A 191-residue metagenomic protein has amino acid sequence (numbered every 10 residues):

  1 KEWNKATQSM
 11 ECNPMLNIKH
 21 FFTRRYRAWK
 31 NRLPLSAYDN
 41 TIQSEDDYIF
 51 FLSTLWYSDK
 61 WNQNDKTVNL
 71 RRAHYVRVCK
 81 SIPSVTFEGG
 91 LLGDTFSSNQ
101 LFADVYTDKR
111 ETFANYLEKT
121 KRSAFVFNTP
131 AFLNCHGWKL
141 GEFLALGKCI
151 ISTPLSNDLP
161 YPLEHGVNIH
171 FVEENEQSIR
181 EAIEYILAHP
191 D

Functional and structural regions predicted by a protein language model:
K1-N134, L155-Y161: Nucleotide-sugar donor-binding catalytic core of glycosyltransferases
I18, S178-I179: Hydrophobic face residues on amphipathic alpha-helices
N64, G141-E142, H165-G166: Short, glycine/charged-enriched secondary-structure capping and boundary segments
L117, K139-A145: Short alpha-helical segment that forms part of, or immediately flanks, the ligand-binding pocket in carbohydrate-active
K121-S123, L144-K148: Conserved donor-binding/catalytic loop of nucleotide-activated donor transferases
C149-T153: Short hydrophobic beta-strand element within catalytic cores of glycosyltransferases and related nucleotide-activated
P162-I169, E181: Acidic, glycine-centered active-site loop in nucleotide-sugar glycosyltransferases
H170-N175, Y185-P190: Conserved acidic donor-binding segment of nucleotide-sugar-dependent glycosyltransferases
